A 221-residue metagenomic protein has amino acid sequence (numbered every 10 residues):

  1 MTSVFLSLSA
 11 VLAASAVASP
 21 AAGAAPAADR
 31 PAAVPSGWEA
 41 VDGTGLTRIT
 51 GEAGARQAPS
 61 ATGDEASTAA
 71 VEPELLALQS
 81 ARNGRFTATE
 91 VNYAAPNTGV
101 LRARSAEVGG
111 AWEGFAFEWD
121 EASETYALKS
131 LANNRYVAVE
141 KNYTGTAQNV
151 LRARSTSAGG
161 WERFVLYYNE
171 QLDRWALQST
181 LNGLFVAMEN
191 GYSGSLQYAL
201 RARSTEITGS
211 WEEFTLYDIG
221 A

Functional and structural regions predicted by a protein language model:
M1-P26: Secretory targeting and sorting signals
A28-A221: Lectin-like carbohydrate-binding module/patch detector with strong preference for beta-trefoil
